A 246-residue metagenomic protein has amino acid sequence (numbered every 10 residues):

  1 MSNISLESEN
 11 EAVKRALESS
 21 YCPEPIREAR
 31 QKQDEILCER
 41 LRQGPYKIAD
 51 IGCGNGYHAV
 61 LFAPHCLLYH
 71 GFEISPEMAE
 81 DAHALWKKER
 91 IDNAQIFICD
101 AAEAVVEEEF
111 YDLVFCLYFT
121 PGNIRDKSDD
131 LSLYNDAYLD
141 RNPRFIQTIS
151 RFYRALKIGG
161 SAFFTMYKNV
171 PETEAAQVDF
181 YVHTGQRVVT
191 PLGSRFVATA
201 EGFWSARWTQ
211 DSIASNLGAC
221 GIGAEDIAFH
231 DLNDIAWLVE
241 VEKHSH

Functional and structural regions predicted by a protein language model:
M1-Q43: Conserved class I S-adenosyl-L-methionine
G52-G54: Class I SAM-dependent methyltransferase "Motif I" SAM/SAH-binding loop
Y57, F62-E103: Class I SAM-dependent methyltransferase SAM/SAH-binding core
V106-V114: A short acidic, Gly/Pro-enriched loop at the edge of an enzyme's catalytic core that lines a small-molecule cofactor
C116-Y118: A short beta-strand submotif of the Rossmann-like class I SAM-dependent methyltransferase core that lines
L133-I158: A short glycine-rich, Lys/Arg-flanked "PGG" loop and its adjoining helix->strand segment in the class I
G159-G218, A224-D226: SAM-dependent methyltransferase
G221-I222, A228-H246: Core SAM-dependent methyltransferase catalytic element
